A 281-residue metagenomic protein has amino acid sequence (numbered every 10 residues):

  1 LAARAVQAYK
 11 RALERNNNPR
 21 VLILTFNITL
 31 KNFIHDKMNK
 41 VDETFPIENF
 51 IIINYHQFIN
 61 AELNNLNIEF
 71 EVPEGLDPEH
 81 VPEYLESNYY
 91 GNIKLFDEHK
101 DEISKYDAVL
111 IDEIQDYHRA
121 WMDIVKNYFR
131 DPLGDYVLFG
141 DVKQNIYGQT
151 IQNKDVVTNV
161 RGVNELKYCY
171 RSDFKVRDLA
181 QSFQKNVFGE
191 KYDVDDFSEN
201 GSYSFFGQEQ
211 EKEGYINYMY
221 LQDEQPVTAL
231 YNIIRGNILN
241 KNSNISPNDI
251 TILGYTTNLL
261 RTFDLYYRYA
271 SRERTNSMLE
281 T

Functional and structural regions predicted by a protein language model:
A3-E14, N18-V41, I47-I59, L63-N64 (+1 more regions): Conserved helicase motor core of SF1/SF2 NTP-dependent helicases
N16, T44-P46, F70-L76: Short, polar/flexible loop-turn hinges at active-site or ligand-entry regions and domain interfaces
I52-I59, E71-A108, D116-Y128: Conserved helicase/translocase P-loop NTPase motor core
